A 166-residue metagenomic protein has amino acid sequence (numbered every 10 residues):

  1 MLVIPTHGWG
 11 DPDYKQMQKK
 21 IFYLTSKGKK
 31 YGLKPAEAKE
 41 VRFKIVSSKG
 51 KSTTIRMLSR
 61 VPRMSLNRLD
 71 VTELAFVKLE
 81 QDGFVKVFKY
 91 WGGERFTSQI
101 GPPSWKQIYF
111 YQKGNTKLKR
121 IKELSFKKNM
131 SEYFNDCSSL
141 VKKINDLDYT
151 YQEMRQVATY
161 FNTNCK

Functional and structural regions predicted by a protein language model:
M1-C137: Aromatic-patch recognition
S138-K166: C-terminal partner/receptor-binding element of secreted or periplasmic proteins
